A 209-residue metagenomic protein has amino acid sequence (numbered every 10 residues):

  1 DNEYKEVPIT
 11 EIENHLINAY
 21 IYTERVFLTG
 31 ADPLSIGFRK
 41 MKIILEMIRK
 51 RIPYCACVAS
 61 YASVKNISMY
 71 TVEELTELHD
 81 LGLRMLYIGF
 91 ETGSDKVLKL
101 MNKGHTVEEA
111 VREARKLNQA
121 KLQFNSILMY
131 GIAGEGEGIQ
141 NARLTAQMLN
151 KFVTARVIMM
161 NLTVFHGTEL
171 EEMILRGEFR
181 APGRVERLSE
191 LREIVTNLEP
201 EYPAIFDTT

Functional and structural regions predicted by a protein language model:
D1-E11: Canonical Radical SAM [4Fe-4S] cluster-binding loop centered on the CxxxCxxC motif and its immediate flanking residues
N2-E3, L100-H105, I174-R180: Short glycine-enriched, charge-decorated loop/helix-capping segments at active-site entrances that position
I9-I12, M41, T71, A110 (+3 more regions): Aromatic/hydrophobic pocket-lining residues that form the small-molecule binding cavity in soluble enzyme cores
A19-Q119: Conserved SAM/AdoMet-binding glycine-rich loop
R25-T29, Y87, F124-M129, V157-N161 (+1 more regions): Short beta-strand segments at enzyme active-site cores
K65, G93-V97, L117-N141, M160-H166 (+1 more regions): Conserved strand-turn element in the central/C-terminal portion of the radical SAM core barrel that lines
Y70-L75, G134-K151: Catalytic cores of alpha/beta
Q147-T209: Auxiliary Fe-S-binding modules of radical SAM enzymes
